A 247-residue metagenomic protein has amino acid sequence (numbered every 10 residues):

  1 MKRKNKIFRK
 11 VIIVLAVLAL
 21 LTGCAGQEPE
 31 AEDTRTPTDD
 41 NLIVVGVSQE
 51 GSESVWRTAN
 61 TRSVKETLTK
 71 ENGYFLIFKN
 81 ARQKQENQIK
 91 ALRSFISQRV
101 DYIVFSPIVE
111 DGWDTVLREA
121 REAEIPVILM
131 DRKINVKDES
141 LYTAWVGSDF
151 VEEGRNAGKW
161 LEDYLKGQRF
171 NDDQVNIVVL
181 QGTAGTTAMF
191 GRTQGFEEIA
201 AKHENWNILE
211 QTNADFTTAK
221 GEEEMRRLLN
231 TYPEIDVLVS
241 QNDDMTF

Functional and structural regions predicted by a protein language model:
K2-I12: Bacterial N-terminal signal peptides that target proteins for export
N5-I7, C24-F247: A residue-level marker of the well-folded mature domains of exported/periplasmic proteins
V14-V17: Core hydrophobic alpha-helical membrane-spanning segments
